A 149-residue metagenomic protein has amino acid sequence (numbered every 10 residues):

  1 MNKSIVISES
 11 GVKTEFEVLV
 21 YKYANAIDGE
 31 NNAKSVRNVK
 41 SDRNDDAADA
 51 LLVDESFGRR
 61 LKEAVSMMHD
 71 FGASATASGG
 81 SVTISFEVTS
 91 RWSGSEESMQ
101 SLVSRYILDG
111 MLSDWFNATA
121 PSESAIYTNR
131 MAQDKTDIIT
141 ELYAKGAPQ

Functional and structural regions predicted by a protein language model:
M1-R91, R130-Q149: Conserved short "hinge" loops at termini or chain/domain junctions
A64, M68, D114-T119: Generic structural signal for hydrophobic core residues of well-folded globular domains
A77-A118: Amphipathic protein-protein interaction modules
A120-N129: Short conserved catalytic/interaction loops centered on acidic-Pro-aromatic/His motifs
